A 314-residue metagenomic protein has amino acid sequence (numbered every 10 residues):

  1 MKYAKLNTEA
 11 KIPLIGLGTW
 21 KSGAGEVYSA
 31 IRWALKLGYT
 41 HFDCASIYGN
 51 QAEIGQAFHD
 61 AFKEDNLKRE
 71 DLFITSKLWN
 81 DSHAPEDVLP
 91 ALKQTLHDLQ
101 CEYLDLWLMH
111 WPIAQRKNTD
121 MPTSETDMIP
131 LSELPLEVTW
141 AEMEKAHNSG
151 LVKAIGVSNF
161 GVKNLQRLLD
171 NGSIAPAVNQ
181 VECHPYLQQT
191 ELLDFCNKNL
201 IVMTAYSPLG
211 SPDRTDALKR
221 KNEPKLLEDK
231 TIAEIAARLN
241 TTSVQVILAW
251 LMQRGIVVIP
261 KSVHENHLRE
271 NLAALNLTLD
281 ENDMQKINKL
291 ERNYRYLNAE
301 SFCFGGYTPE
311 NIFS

Functional and structural regions predicted by a protein language model:
M1-L72, L89, E142, P208-P212 (+1 more regions): N-terminal binding-site loop/beta-alpha segment at the start of enzyme catalytic domains that lines or forms
N7, G55-R69, L96-Q100, L169-G172 (+1 more regions): Acidic (Asp/Glu)-rich catalytic clusters
P13-G25, K77-E86, D127-S132: Active-site mouth loops of central-metabolism enzymes
G23-L35, A84-L99, V138, G161-Q166: Short, acidic/polar
T40, E102-D105, K153, A177: Short acidic/polar active-site loop segments enriched in Thr and Asp
F73-E86, L108-A114: Structural motif corresponding to the early beta-alpha repeats
N80, W111-S314: Beta/alpha (TIM)-barrel catalytic core signal, keyed to glycine-rich beta->alpha loops juxtaposed to Asp/Glu that bind
V88-M109, K145-S149: CE4/NodB-like, metal-dependent polysaccharide N-deacetylase domain that modifies extracellular/periplasmic N-acetylated
